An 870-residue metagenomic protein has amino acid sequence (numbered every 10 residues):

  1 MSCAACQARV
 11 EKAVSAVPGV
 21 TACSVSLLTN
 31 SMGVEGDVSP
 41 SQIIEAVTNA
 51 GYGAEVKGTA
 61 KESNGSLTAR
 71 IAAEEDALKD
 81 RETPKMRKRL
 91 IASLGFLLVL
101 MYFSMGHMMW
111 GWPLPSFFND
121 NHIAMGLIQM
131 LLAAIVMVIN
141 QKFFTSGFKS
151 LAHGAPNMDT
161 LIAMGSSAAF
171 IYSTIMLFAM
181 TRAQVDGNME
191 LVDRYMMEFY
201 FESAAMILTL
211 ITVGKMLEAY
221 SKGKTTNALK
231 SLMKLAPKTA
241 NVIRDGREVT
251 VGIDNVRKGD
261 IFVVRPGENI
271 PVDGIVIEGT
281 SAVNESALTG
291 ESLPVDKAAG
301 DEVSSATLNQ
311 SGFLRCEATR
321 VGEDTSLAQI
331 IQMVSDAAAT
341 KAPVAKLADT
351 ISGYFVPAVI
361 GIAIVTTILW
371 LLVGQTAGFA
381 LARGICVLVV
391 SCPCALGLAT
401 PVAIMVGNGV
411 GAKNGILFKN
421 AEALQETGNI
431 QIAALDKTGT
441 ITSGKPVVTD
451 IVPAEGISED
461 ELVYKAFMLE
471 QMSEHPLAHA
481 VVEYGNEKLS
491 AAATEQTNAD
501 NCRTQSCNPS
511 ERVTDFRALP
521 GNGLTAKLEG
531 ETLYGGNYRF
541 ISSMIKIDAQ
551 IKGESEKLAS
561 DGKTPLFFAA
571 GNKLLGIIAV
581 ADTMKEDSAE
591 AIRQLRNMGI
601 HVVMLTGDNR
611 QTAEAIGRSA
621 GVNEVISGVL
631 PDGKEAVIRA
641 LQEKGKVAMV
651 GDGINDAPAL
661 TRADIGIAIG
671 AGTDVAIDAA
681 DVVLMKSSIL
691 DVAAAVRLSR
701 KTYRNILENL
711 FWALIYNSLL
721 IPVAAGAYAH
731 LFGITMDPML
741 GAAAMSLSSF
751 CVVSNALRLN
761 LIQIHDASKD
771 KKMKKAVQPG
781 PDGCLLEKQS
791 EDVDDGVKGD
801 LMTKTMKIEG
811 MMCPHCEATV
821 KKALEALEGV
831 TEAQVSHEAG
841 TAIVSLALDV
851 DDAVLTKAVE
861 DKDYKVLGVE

Functional and structural regions predicted by a protein language model:
M1-A124, R247-E248, Q332-T340, A491-N508 (+1 more regions): Flexible metal-binding regulatory segments at protein termini and peripheral loops
A8, I430, T494, A499-D500 (+4 more regions): Conserved ATP-binding TGD loop and adjacent catalytic N/P-domain core of P-type ATPases
A16, A22, E74, M180-Q184 (+9 more regions): Juxtamembrane coupling segments of multi-pass membrane pumps/enzymes
V17-S41, E45, E198-F199, K230-D324 (+3 more regions): Conserved cytosolic catalytic loops of P-type ATPases
T21, T83-T239, T350, I451 (+2 more regions): Transmembrane helix-loop-helix hairpins at the membrane interface
K88, T307, Q431-L435, I441-E474 (+4 more regions): ATP-driven catalytic headpiece of P-type ATPases
M109-I123, A152, I171, V410 (+10 more regions): Membrane-embedded alpha-helical bundles of multi-pass transporters
A133-F143, G147-H153, S167, E190 (+8 more regions): Hydrophobic alpha-helical transmembrane segments
